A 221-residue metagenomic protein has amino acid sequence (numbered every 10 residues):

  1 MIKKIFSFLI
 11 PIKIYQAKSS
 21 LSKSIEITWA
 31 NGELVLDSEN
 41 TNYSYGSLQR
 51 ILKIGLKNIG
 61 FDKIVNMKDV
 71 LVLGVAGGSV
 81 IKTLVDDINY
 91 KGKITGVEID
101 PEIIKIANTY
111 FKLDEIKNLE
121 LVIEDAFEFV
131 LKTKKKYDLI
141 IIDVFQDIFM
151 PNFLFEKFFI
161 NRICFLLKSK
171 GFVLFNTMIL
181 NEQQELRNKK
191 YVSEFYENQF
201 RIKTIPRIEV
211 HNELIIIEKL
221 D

Functional and structural regions predicted by a protein language model:
M1-V35: N-terminal auxiliary segments of SAM/dcSAM-dependent transferases
I10-I12, K18-L21, N181-D221: Class I S-adenosyl-L-methionine
I27, G74, T204-I208: Short beta-strand
N31-E39, F172-V173: Short, basic/glycine-rich phosphate-binding loops at helix/coil junctions that contact nucleotide phosphates
N40-L56: Conserved SAM-binding loop and adjacent beta-strand
K57-L166, F172, Q183-K189, E209-H211: The AdoMet/dcAdoMet-binding core of the Class I SAM-like
